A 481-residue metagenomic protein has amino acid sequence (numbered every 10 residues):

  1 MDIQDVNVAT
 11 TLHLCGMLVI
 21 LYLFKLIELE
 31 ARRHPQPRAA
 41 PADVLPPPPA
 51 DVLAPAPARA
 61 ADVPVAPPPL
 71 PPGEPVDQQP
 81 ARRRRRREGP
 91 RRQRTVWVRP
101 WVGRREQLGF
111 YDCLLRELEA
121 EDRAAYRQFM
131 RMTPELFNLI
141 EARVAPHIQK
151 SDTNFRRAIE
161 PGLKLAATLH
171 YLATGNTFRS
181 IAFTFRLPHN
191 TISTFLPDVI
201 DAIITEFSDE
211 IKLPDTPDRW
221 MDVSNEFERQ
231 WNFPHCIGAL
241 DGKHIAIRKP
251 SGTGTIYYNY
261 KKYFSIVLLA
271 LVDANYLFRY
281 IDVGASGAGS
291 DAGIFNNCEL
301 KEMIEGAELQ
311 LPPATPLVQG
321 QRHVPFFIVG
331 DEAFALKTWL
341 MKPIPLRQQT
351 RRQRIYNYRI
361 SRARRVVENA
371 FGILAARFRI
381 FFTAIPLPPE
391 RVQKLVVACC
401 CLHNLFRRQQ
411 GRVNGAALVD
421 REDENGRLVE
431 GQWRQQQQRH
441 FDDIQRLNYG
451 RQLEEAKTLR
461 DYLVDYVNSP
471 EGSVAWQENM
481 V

Functional and structural regions predicted by a protein language model:
M1-V481: Short, polybasic Lys/Arg-rich linear motifs in disordered N-terminal/cytosolic regions
